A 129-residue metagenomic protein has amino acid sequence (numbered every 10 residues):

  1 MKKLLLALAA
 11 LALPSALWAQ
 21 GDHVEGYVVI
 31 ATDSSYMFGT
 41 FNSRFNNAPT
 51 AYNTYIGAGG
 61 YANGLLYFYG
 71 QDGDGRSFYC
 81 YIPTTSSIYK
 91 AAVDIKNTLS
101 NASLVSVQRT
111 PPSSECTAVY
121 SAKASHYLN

Functional and structural regions predicted by a protein language model:
L4-L13: Sec-dependent N-terminal signal peptides
L13-A19: Sec/Tat signal peptide C-region and signal peptidase I cleavage site
G21-M37: Short N-terminal segments immediately surrounding and downstream of signal-peptide cleavage
N42-D74: N-terminal, post-signal-peptide region of Sec/Tat-exported proteins
S77-V93: Beta-strand/loop nucleic-acid-binding surfaces
Y89-S106: Short nucleic-acid-contacting surface segments enriched for D/E, G, S/T with interspersed K/R
P112-N129: OB-fold/S1-family single-stranded nucleic acid-binding modules
